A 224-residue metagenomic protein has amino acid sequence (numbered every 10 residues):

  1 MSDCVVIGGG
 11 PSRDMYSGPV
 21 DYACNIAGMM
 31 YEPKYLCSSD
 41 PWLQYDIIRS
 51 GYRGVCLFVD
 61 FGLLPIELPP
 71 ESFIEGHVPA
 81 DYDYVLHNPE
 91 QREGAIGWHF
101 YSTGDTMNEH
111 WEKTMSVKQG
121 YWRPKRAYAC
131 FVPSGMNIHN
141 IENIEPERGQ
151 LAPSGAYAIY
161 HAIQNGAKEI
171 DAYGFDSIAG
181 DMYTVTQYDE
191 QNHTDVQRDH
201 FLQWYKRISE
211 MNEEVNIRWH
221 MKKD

Functional and structural regions predicted by a protein language model:
M1-D224: Metal-ion/cofactor- or nucleotide/acyl-coenzyme-handling active-site neighborhoods
